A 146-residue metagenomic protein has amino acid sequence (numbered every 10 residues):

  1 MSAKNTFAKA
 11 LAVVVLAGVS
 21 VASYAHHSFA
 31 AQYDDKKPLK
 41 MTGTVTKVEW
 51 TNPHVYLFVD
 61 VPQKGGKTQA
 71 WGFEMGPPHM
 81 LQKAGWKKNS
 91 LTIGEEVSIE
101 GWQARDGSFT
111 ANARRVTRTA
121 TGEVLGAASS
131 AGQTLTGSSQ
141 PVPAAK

Functional and structural regions predicted by a protein language model:
S2-L11: Bacterial N-terminal signal peptides that target proteins for export
Y24-L39: Short boundary/loop segments of OB/S1/cold-shock single-stranded nucleic-acid-binding domains
P38-P53: Structural detector for short beta-strands of small beta-barrel domains
T51-P62: Short aromatic-glycine-enriched beta-strand elements
K83-I99: Short nucleic-acid-contacting surface segments enriched for D/E, G, S/T with interspersed K/R
A104-A127: OB-fold/S1-family single-stranded nucleic acid-binding modules
G122-K146: Extended, charge-rich, solvent-exposed interface segments
